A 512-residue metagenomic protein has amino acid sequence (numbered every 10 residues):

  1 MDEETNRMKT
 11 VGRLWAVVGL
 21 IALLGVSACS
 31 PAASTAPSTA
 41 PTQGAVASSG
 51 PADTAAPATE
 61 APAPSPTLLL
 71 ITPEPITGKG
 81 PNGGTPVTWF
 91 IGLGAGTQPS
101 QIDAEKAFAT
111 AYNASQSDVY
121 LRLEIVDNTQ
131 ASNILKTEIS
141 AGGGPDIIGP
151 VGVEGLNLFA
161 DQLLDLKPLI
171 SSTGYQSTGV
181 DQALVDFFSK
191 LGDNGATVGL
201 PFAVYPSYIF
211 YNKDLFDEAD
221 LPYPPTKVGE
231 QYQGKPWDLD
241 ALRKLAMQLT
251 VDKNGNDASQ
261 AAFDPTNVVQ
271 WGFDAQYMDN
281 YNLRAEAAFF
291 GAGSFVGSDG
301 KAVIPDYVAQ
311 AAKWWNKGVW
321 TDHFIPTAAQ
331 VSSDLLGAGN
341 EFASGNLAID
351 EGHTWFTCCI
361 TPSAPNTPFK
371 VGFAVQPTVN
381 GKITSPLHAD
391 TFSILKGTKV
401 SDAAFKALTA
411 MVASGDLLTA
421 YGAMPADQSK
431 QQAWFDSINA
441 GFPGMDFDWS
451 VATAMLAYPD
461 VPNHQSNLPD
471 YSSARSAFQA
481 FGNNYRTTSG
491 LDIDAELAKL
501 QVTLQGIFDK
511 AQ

Functional and structural regions predicted by a protein language model:
V11, C29-A160, S171-T178, Y223 (+3 more regions): Conserved N-terminal structural module of periplasmic/extracytoplasmic solute-binding proteins
A61-P81, V151-Y208, D217, D240 (+2 more regions): Hinge/lid segment of periplasmic solute-binding proteins
L68, A374, G422-A480, N484: Long, aromatic- and glycine/proline-rich binding clefts that accommodate carbohydrate-like moieties
K79-G80, K167-V180, P225-K235, F263-T266 (+4 more regions): Short, solvent-exposed loop/beta-turn-alpha elements that line the ligand-binding surface or hinge of extracytoplasmic
T85, A114, D322, S363-Q428: Extracytoplasmic/periplasmic substrate-recognition and gating elements
T129-D165, T178-G199, D240-F263, G339-N340 (+2 more regions): Pocket-flanking alpha-helical
G192-A203, S207, G234-G300: Extracytoplasmic/periplasmic solute-binding protein
R243-A246, Y281-E286, V296-S332, Q376: Glycine-centered hinge/linker elements that transmit conformational signals in sensory and ligand-binding systems
